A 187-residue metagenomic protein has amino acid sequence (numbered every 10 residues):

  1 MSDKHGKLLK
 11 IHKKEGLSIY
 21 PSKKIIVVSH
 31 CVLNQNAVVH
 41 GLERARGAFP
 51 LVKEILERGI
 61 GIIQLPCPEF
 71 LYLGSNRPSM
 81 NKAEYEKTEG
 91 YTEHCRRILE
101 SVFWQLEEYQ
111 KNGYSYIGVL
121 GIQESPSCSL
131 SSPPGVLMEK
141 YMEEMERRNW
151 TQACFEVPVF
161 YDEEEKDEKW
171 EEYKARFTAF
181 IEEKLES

Functional and structural regions predicted by a protein language model:
M1-G41: Active-site and ligand/interface coordination hotspots across diverse enzymes and nucleic-acid-associated assemblies
H5-K14, P21, R58, F70 (+3 more regions): Divalent-metal-activated hydrolytic enzyme cores
V27, I62-P66, S115-I122, A153-P158: A structural signal for short, well-ordered beta-strand segments and their strand-loop junctions that often border
L33-N36, F70, P126-C128: A short, flexible beta-alpha/helix-coil linker loop
V38-H40, G74-S75, C128-P133, D167: A short acidic (Asp/Glu
E43-I62: Short catalytic helix/loop segments, enriched in acidic residues and glycine and frequently bearing histidine
R44-A48, P133-E139: Charged helix-capping and loop-helix junction motifs
Q105-P134: N-terminal glycine-rich phosphate/adenylate-binding segment common to multiple enzyme folds
